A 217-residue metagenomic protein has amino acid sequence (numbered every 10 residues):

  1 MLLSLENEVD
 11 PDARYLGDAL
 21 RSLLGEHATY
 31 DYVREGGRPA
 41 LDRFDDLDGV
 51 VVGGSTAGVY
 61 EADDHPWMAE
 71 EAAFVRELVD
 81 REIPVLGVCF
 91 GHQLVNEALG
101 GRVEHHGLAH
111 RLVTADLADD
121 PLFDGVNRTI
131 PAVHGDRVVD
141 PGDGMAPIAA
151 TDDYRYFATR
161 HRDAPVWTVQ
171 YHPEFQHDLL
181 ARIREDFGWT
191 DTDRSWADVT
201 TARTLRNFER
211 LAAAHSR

Functional and structural regions predicted by a protein language model:
M1-W67, E77-I83, W189-R217: N-terminal beta1-alpha1 cap of cysteine-dependent amidohydrolase-like domains
A13-R14, E61-A62, V95-A98, G142 (+1 more regions): Short glycine-/acidic-enriched loop or helix-start segments at secondary-structure transitions that form or flank
G17-D18, D64-W67, G100-V103, M145-A146 (+1 more regions): Short, glycine/charged-enriched secondary-structure capping and boundary segments
D18, S22, Q93, G135-D136: Active-site phosphate/pyrophosphate- and oxyanion-stabilizing loops and adjacent acidic/basic residues in soluble
D46, H65-A72, A149-D153: Charged helix-capping and loop-helix junction motifs
G53-D120: Cysteine-nucleophile active-site neighborhood
N96-Q176: Pocket-forming structural segment of enzyme catalytic cores
R155-R217: C-terminal and late-domain segments of enzyme folds
